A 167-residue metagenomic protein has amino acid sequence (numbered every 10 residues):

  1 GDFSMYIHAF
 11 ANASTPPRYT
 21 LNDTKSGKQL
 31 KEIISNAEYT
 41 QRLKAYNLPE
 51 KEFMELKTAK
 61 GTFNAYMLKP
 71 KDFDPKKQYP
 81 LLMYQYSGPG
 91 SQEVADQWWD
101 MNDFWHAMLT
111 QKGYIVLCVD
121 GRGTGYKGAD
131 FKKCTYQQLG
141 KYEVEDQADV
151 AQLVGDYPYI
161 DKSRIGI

Functional and structural regions predicted by a protein language model:
D2-I167: Serine-hydrolase catalytic core recognition
